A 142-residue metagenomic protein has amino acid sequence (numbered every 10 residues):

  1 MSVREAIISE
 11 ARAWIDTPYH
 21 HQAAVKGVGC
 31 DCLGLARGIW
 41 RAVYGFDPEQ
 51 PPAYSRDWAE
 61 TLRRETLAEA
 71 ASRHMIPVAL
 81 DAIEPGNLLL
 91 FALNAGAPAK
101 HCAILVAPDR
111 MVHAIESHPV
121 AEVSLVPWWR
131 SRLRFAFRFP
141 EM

Functional and structural regions predicted by a protein language model:
M1-C30: N-terminal intrinsically disordered, low-complexity, charge/repeat-rich segments that act as generic
V3-I8, E49-P119, V126, P140-M142: ...with weaker cross-activation on analogous glycine-rich loops/strands in unrelated enzymes
W14, W40, M75-P77, W129: Tryptophan-centered motif/residue detector
A24-V43: Active-site nucleophilic cysteine motif
Y44-P48: Phosphate-handling active-site elements
V126-F135: Short glycine/proline-enriched turn or capping motifs at secondary-structure junctions
